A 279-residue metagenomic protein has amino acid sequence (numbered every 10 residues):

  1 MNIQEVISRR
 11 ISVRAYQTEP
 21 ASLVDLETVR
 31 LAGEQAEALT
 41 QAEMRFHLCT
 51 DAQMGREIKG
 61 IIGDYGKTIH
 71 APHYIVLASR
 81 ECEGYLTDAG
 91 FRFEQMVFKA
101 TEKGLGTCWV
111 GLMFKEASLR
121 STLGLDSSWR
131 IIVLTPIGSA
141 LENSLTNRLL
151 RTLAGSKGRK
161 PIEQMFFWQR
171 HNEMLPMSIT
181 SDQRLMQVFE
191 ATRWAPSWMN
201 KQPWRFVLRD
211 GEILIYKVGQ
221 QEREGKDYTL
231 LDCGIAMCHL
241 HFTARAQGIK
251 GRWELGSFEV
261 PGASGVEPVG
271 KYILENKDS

Functional and structural regions predicted by a protein language model:
M1-S279: Acidic, surface-exposed loops and disordered segments
